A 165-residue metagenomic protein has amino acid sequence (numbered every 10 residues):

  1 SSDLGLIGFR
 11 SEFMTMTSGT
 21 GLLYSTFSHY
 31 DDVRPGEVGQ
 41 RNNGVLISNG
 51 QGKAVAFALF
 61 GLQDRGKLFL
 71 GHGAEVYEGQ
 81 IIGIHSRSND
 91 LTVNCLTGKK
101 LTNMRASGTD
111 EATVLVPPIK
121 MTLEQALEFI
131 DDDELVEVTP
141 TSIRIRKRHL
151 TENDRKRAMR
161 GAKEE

Functional and structural regions predicted by a protein language model:
G8-M16, T20-D131, E137-E165: Long insertion/accessory domains within large nucleic-acid-processing enzymes
